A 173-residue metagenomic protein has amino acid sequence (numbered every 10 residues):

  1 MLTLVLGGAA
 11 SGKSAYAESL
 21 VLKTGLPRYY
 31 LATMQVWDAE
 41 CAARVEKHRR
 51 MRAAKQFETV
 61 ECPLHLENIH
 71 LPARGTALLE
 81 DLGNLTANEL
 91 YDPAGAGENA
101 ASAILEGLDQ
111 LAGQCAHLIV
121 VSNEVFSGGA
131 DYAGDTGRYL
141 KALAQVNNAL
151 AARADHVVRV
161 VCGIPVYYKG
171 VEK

Functional and structural regions predicted by a protein language model:
L2-P72: Conserved P-loop
T3-V5, R28, G75-N84, L118-V120: Generic beta-sheet signal
A10, Q35, G83, V125-F126: Short, glycine/serine-rich, charged loops/turns that create anion-binding and catalytic segments at active sites
G12-E18, T76-A77, L111-L118: Short, functional N-terminal and low-complexity linear motifs
A17, H48, L78, N123 (+1 more regions): Residue-level signal for inorganic ion chemistry
K47-R49, A77, G137-Y139: Short, hinge-like loop/turn segments at secondary-structure boundaries
K55-A100: Helix-adjacent hinge/juxtasegments
N88-K173: Replace "adjacent to P-loop NTPase cores in ATP/GTP-dependent enzymes" with "adjacent to NTP-binding cores
